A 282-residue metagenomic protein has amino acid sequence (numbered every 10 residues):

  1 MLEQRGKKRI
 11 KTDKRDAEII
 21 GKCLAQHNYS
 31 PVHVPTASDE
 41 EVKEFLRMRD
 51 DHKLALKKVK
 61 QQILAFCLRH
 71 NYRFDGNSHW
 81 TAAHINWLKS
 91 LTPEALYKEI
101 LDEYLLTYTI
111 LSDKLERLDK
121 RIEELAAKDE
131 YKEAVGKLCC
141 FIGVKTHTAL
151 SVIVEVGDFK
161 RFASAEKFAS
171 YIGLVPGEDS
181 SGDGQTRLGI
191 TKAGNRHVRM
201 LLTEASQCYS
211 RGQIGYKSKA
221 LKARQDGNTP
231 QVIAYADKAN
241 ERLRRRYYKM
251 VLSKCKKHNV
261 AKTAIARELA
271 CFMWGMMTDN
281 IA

Functional and structural regions predicted by a protein language model:
M1-A282: A detector of single, family-specific signature residues that are central to catalytic or substrate-handling motifs
